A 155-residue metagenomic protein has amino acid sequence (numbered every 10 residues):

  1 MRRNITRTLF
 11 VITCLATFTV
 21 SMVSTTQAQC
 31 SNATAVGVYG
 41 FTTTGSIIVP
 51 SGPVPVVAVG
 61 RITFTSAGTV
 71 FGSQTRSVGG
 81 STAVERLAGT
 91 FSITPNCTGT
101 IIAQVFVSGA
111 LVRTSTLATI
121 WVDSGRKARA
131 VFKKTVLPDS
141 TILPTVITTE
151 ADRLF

Functional and structural regions predicted by a protein language model:
M1-I12: Bacterial N-terminal signal peptides that target proteins for export
L15-T25: C-terminal segment of classical bacterial N-terminal signal peptides
T25-F155: Mature soluble binding/inhibitory domains
